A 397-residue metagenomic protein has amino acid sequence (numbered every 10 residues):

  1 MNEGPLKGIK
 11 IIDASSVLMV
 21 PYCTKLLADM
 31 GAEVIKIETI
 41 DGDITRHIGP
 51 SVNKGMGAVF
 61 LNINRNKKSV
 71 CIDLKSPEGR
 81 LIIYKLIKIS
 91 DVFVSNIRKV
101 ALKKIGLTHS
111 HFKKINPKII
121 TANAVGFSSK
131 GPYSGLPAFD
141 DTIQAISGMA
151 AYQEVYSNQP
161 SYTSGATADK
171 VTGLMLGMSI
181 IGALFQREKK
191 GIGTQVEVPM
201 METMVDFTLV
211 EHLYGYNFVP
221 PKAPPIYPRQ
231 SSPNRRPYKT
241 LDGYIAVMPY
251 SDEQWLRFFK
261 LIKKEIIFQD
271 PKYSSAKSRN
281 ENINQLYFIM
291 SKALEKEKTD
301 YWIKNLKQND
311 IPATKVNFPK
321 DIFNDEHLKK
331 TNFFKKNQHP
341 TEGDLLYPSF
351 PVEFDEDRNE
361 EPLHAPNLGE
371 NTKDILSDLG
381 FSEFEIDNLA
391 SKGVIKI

Functional and structural regions predicted by a protein language model:
M1-K10, A223, P233, K239 (+1 more regions): Terminal low-complexity tails and localization/encapsulation signals of metabolic enzymes
M1-K189, K222, N367, K373-I397: N-terminal helix-loop segment corresponding to the beta1-alpha1 unit of nucleotide/adenylate-binding folds
V34, K307-D321, S382-D387: Short, well-structured beta-strand/strand-turn elements
D41, G126-S128, M200-V205, D242-Y244 (+2 more regions): Glycine-rich beta-alpha junction loops
S129, S157-T167, E188-M204, A223-Q230 (+2 more regions): Conserved Rossmann-fold dehydrogenase catalytic segment
A166-I181, M200-T208, Y250, Q254: Mid-domain beta-loop-alpha active-site segment that forms a flexible, acidic cofactor/metal-binding surface
G173-G193, D206-Y216, F259-E265: Oxidoreductase and adenylate-handling cofactor-binding alpha/beta cores
R229, P233-N309, A313: Aromatic-enriched alpha-helical interface/lid elements that frame and gate functional surfaces
